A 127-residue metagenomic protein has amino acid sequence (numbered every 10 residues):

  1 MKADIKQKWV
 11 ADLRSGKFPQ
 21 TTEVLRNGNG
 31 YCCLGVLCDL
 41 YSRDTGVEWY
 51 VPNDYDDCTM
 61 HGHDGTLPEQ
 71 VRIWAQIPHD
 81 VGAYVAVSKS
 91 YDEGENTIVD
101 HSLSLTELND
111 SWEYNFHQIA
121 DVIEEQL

Functional and structural regions predicted by a protein language model:
M1-L127: Catalytic phosphate/metal-binding cores of nucleic-acid and nucleotide-processing enzymes, i.e., regions that mediate
